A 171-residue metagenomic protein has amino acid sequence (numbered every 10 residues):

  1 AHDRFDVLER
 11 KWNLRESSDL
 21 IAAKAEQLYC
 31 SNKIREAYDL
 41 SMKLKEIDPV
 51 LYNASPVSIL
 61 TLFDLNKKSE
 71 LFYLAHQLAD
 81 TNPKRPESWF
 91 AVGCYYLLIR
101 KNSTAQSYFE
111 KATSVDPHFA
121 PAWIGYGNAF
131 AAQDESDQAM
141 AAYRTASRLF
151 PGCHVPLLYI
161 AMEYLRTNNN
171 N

Functional and structural regions predicted by a protein language model:
R10, K43-E46, Q77-D80, K111-S114 (+1 more regions): Conserved structural position within tetratricopeptide repeats
